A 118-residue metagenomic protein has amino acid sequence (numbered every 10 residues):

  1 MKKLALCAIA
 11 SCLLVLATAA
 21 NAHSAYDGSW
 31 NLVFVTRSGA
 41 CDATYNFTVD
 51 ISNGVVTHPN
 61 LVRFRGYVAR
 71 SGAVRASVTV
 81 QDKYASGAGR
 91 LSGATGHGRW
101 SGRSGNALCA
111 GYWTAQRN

Functional and structural regions predicted by a protein language model:
M1-L4: Positively charged n-region of N-terminal signal peptides that target proteins for export
C7-V15: Bacterial N-terminal signal peptides
A17-A19: N-terminal signal peptide c-region/cleavage motif recognized by signal peptidases
H23-N118: Central antiparallel beta-sheet cores of small beta-barrel/beta-sandwich binding domains
